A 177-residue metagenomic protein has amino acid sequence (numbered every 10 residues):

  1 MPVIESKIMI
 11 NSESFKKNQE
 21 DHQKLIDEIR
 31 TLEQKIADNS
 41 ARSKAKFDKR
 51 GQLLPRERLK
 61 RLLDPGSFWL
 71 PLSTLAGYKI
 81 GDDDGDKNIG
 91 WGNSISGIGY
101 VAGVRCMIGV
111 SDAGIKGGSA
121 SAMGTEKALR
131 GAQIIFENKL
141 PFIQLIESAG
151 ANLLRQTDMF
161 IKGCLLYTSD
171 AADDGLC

Functional and structural regions predicted by a protein language model:
M1-S169: Terminal-region recognition feature
Y167-C177: Single conserved hydrophobic/aromatic residue that forms the stacking wall/gate of nucleotide- or nucleobase-binding
